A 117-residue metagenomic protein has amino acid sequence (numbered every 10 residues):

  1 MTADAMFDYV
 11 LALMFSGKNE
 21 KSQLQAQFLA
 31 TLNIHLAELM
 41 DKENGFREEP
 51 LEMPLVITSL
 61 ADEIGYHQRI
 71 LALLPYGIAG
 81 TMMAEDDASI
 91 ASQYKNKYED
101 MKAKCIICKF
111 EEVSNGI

Functional and structural regions predicted by a protein language model:
M1-S59, S92-N96, D100-I117: Conserved short "hinge" loops at termini or chain/domain junctions
E20, D62-I64, M83: Residue-level detector of alpha-helix boundaries and kinks
E63-L73: Structural motif
A72-A84: Short, hydrophobic/amphipathic alpha-helical patches that form generic packing surfaces within helical domains
D87: Positively charged, phosphate-engaging catalytic surfaces used for nucleic-acid and nucleotide handling
